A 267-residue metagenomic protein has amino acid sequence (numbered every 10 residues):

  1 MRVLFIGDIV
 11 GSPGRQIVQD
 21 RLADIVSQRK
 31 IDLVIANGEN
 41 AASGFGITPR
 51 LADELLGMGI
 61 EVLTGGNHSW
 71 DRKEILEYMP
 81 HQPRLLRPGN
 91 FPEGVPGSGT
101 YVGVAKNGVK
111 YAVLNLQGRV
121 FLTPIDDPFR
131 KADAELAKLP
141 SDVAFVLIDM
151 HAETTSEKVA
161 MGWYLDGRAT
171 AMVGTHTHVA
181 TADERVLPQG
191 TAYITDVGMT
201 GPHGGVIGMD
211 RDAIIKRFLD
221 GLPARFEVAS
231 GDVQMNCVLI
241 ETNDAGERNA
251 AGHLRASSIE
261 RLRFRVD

Functional and structural regions predicted by a protein language model:
M1-D267: Acidic, metal/ion-coordinating pockets
